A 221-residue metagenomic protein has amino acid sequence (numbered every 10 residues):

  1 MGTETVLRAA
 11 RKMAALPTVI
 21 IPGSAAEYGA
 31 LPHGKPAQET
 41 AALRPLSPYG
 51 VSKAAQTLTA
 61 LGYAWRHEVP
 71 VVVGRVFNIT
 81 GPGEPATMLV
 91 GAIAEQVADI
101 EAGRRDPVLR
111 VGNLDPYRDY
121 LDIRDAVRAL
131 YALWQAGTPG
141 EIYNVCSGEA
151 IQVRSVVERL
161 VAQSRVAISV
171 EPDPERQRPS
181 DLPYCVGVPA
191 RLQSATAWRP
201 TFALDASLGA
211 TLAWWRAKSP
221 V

Functional and structural regions predicted by a protein language model:
M1, T40, S47, E84 (+6 more regions): Residue-level signal for the nucleotide or nucleotide-sugar donor/cofactor binding architecture
M1-R8, K12, L16-T18, E27-V73 (+2 more regions): Catalytic helix-loop patch of NAD(P)-dependent Rossmann-fold dehydrogenases
L7, R11, E101, W134-G137 (+2 more regions): Protein kinase-like catalytic domain
I20-G23, L46, R75-F77, G112-D115 (+1 more regions): Active-site beta-alpha turn of Rossmann-fold NAD(P)-dependent dehydrogenases/reductases
L31-G34, L58-R118, I123-R128, A132 (+2 more regions): NAD(P)-dependent short-chain dehydrogenase/reductase
I93, A136-Q177: Mid/C-terminal beta-alpha module of Rossmann-like enzyme folds, strongest in SDR-family dehydrogenases/epimerases
I123, I142, R154, E175-R199 (+2 more regions): Conserved C-terminal active-site "lid" loop/helix of NAD(P)H-dependent oxidoreductases that clamps the redox cofactor
L204-V221: Amphipathic terminal alpha-helices
